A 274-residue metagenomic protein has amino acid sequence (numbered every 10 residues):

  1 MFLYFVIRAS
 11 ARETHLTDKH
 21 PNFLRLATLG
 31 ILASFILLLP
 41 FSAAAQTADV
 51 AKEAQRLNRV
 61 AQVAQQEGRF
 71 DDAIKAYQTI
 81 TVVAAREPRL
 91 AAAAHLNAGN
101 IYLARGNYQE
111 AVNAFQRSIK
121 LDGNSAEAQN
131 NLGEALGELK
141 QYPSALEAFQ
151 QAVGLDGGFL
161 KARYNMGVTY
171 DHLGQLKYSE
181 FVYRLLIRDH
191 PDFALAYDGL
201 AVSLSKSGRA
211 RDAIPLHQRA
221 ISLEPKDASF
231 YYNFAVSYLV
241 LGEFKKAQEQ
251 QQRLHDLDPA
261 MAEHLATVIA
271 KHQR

Functional and structural regions predicted by a protein language model:
A27-P40: Bacterial N-terminal signal peptides
F41-A93: N-terminal leader/linker segments that initiate helical-solenoid repeat arrays
A48, Y232-R274: Terminal, low-structured helical/coil segments at or just beyond the last alpha-helical repeat
R69-T79, A93, R105-R117, E127 (+6 more regions): Structural signature of tandem alpha-helical TPR/SEL1-like repeats, specifically the intra-repeat loop/turn
V83-E87, L121, L155, D189 (+2 more regions): Structural marker of alpha-solenoid helical repeat scaffolds
A93, N97, N131, N165 (+3 more regions): Canonical tetratricopeptide repeat
